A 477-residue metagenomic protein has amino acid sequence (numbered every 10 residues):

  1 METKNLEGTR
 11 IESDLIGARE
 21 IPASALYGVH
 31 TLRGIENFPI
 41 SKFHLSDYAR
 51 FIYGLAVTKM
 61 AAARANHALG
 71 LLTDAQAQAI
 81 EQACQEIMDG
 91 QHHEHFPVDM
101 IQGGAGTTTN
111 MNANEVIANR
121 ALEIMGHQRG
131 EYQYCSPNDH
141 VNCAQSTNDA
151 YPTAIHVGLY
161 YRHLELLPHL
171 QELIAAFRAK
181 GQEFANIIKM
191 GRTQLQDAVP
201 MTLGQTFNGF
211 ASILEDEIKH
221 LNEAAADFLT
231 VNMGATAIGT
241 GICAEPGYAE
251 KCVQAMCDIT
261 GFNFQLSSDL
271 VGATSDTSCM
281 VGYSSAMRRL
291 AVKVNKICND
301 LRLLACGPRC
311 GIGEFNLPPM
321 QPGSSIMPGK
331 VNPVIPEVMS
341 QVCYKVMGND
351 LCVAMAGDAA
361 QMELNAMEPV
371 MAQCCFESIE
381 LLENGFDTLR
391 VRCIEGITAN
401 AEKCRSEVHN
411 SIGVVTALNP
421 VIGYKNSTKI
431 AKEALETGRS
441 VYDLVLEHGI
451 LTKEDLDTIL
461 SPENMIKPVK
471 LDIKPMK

Functional and structural regions predicted by a protein language model:
M1-K477: Conserved, well-structured ligand/cofactor-binding cores
